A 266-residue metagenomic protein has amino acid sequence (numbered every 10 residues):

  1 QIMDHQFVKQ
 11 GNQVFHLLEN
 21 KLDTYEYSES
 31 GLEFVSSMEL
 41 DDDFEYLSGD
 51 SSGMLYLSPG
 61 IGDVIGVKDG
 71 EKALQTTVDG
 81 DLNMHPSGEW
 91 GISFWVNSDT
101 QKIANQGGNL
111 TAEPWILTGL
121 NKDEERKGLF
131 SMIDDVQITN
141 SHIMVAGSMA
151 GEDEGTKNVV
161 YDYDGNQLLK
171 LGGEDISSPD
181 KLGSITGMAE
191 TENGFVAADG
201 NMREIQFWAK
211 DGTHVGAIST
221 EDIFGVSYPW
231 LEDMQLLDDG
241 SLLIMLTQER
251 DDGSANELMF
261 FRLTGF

Functional and structural regions predicted by a protein language model:
Q1-F266: Eukaryotic scaffold repeat domains enriched in small/polar residues
